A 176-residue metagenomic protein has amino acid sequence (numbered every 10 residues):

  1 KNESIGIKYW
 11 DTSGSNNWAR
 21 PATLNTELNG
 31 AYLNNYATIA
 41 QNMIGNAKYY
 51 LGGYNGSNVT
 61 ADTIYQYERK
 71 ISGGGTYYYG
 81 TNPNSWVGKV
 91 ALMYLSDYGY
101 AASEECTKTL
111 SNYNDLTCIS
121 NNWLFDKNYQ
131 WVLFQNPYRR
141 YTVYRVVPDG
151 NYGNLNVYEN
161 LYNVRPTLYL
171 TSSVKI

Functional and structural regions predicted by a protein language model:
K1-I176: Collagenous Gly-X-Y triple-helix signature in extracellular proteins
